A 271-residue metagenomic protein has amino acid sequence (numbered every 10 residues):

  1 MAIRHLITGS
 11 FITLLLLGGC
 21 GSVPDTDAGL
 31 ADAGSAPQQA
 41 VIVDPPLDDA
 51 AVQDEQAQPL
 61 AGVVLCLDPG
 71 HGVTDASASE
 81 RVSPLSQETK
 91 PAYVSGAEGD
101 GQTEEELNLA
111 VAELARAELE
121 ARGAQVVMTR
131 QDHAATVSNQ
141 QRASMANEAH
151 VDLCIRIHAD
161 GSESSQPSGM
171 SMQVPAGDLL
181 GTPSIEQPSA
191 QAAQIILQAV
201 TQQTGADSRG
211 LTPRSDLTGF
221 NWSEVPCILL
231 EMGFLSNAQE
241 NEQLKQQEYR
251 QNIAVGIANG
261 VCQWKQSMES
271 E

Functional and structural regions predicted by a protein language model:
L17-G19: C-terminal motif of bacterial Sec signal peptides marking the signal peptidase cleavage site
G21-V23: Bacterial signal peptide processing site
D25-V63: N-terminal, intrinsically disordered, polar/charged segments of Gram-positive cell-envelope systems that serve as
A51-A143, A176: Active-site histidine-acidic residue metal-binding/catalytic motifs, centered on HxH/HExxH-like signatures
H71-T74, Q102-E104, Q131-T136, A159-S164 (+4 more regions): Solvent-exposed loop/turn segments at secondary-structure junctions within structured extracellular/periplasmic domains
S79, S83-G99, S162-S189, I195: A short, glycine/acidic-enriched catalytic loop
R156-S164, Q173, S208-E271: Active-site-adjacent mobile loop/cap segments within catalytic or ligand-binding domains
Q187-P213: Active-site-adjacent substrate-binding region of metalloamidase/peptidase-like peptide-processing proteins
